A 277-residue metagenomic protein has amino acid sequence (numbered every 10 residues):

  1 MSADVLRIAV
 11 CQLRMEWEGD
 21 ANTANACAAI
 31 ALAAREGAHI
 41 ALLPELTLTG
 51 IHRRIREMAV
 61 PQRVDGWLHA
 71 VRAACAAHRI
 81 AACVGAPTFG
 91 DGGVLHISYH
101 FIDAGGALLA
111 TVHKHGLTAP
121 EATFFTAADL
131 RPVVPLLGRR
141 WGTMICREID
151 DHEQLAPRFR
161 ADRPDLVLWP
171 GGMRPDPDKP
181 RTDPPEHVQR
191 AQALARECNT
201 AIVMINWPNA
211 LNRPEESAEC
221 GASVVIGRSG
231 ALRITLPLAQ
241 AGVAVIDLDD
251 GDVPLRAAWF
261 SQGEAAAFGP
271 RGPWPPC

Functional and structural regions predicted by a protein language model:
A3-A9: Extreme N-terminal starter segment of soluble prokaryotic enzymes
L6, L95-I97, G221: Change "...and in nucleic-acid phosphodiester-cleaving endonucleases..." to "...and in nucleic-acid processing enzymes
Q12-W17: Short polar catalytic/cofactor-binding loops
G19, C27-G105, M173-A201: Cys-nucleophile CN-hydrolase/nitrilase-fold catalytic domain and related Cys-dependent amidase chemistry that acts on
A24-A38, E153-D162: Short amphipathic alpha-helices and their capping/turn segments at secondary-structure boundaries
T49, R56, H100, V112-T118 (+1 more regions): Short beta->alpha transition motifs characteristic of CBS
R63-C83, D150-G242: CN hydrolase (nitrilase-like) catalytic-core segments centered on the catalytic cysteine and neighboring Lys/Glu
G90-P170, D176-Q189, V245, D252-A265: Active-site catalytic loop in hydrolytic enzyme cores
